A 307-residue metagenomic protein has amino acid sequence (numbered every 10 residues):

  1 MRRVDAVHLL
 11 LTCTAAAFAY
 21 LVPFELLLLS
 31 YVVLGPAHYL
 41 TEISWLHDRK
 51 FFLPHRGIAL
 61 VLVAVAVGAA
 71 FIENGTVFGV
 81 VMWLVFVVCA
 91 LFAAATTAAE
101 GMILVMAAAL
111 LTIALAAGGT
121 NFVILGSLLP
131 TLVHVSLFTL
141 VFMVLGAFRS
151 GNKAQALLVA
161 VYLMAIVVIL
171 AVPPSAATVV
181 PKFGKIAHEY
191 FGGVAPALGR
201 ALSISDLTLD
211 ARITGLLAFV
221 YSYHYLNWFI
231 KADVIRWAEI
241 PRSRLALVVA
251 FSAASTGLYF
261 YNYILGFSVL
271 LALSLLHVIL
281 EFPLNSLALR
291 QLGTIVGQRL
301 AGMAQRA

Functional and structural regions predicted by a protein language model:
M1-K50, Y261: N-terminal signal-anchor module of multipass membrane proteins
L10-F18, A59-E73, W83-A94, V105-A117 (+2 more regions): Hydrophobic core of alpha-helical transmembrane segments in multi-pass integral membrane proteins
A19-L28, F71-G79, A116-V123, L258-F267: Transmembrane helix interruption/hinge and helix-loop junction motifs
L27-A37, G79-C89, I124-V135, K182-G184 (+2 more regions): Hydrophobic core segments of alpha-helical transmembrane domains in multi-pass membrane proteins
D48-R49, A70-K153: Membrane-interface helix-loop-helix junctions at boundaries between adjacent transmembrane segments
K50-L60, A98-M106, Q155-A156, I213 (+2 more regions): Membrane-interfacial loop-to-transmembrane alpha-helix junctions, especially the N-terminal start
A114-W228: Generic multipass alpha-helical transmembrane bundles of integral membrane proteins
G193-R299, M303: C-terminal transmembrane-bundle signature of multipass membrane proteins, characterized by strong activation on
